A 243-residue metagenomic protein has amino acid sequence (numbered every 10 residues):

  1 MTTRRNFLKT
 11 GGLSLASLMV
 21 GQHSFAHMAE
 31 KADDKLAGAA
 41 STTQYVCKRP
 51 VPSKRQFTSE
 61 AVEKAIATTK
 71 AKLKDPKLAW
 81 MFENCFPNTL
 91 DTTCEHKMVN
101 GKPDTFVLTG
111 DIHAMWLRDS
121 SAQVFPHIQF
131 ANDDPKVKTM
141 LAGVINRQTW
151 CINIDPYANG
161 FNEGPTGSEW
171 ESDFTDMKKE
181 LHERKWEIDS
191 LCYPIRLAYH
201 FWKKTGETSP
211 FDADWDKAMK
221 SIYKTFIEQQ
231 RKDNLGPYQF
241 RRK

Functional and structural regions predicted by a protein language model:
M1-L15: N-terminal secretory signal peptides and thylakoid transit peptides that target proteins across membranes
D33-R118: Low-complexity, Ser/Thr/Pro/Gly-enriched N-terminal "stalk/linker" regions
H113-L141, I145-R242: Aromatic-rich carbohydrate-recognition surfaces in CAZymes
